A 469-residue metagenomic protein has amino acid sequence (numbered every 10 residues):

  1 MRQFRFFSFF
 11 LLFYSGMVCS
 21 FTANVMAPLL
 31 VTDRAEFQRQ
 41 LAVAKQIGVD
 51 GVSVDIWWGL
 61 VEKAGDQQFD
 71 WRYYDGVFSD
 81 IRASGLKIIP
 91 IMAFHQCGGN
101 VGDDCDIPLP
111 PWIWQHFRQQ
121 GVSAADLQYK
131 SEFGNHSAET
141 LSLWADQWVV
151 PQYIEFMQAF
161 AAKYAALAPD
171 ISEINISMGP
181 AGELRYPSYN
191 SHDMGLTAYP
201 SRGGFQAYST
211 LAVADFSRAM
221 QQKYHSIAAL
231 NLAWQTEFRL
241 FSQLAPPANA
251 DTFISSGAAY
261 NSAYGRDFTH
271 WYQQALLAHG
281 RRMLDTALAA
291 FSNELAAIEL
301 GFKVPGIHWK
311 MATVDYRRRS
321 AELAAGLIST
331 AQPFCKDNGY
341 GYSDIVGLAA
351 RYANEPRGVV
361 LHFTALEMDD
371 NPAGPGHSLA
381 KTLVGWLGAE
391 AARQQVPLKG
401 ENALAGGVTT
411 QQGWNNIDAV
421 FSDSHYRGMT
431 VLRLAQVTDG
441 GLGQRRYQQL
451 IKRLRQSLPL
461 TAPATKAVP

Functional and structural regions predicted by a protein language model:
R2-F9: Sec-dependent signal peptide recognition, specifically the positively charged N-region followed immediately by
F13-S20: N-terminal signal peptide c-region/cleavage motif recognized by signal peptidases
T22-N24, G51-S53, K87-I89, I171-N175 (+4 more regions): Structural preference for beta-strand elements that scaffold enzyme active sites
N24-V31, W58-W71, F133-I154, S262-A278 (+4 more regions): The substrate-binding groove and active-site-proximal loops of carbohydrate-active enzymes, especially glycoside
F37-A44, Y74-S79, M157-A161, G280-L288 (+3 more regions): Generic structural signal for well-ordered alpha-helices, preferentially at hydrophobic/aromatic core positions
Q38-I47, S53-K130, P151-A168, S172 (+1 more regions): Aromatic-lined substrate-binding rim segments of carbohydrate-active enzymes
I89-C97, N338-P469: Substrate-binding cleft of secreted/luminal carbohydrate-active enzymes
Q115-R351: Polysaccharide-binding and catalytic clefts of secreted carbohydrate-active enzymes
